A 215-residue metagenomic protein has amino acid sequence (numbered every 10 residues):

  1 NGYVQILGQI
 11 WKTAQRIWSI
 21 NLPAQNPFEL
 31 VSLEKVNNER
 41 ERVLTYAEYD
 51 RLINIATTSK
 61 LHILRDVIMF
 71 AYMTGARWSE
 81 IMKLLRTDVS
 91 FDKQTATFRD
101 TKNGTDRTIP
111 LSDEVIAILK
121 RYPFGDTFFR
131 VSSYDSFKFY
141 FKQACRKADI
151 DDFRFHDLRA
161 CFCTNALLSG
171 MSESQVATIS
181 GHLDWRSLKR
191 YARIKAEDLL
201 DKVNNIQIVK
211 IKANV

Functional and structural regions predicted by a protein language model:
N1-I6, R16, I20-W78, M82 (+3 more regions): Basic, Lys/Arg- and aromatic-enriched nucleic-acid-binding interface segment
G2, L64, Y134-D135, D151-G170: Short basic/aromatic active-site micro-motif
L7-Q15, L119-Y122, A166, G170 (+1 more regions): Hydrophobic recognition helices of helix-based DNA-binding modules
E80-M82, F153-R154, C163, G170-H182: Active-site-proximal segment of tyrosine recombinases
D88-T95, M171-R190: Short, polar N-cap/turn motifs at the start of nucleic acid-interacting alpha helices
T95, D106-P110: Well-ordered beta-strand positions in beta-sheet-rich domains
S112-D151: Active-site/catalytic core of tyrosine-dependent DNA strand-transfer enzymes
R186, N205-V215: C-terminal secondary-structure termini that scaffold catalytic or DNA-interacting sites
